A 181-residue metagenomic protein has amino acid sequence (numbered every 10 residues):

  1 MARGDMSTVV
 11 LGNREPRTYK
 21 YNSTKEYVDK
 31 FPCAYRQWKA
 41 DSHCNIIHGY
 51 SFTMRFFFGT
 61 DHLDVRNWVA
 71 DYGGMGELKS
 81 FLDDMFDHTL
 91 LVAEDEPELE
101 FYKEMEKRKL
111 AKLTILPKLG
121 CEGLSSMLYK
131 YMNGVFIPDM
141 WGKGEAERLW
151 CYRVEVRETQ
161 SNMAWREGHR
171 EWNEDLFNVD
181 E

Functional and structural regions predicted by a protein language model:
A2-E181: Charge-rich, low-complexity N-terminal segments
